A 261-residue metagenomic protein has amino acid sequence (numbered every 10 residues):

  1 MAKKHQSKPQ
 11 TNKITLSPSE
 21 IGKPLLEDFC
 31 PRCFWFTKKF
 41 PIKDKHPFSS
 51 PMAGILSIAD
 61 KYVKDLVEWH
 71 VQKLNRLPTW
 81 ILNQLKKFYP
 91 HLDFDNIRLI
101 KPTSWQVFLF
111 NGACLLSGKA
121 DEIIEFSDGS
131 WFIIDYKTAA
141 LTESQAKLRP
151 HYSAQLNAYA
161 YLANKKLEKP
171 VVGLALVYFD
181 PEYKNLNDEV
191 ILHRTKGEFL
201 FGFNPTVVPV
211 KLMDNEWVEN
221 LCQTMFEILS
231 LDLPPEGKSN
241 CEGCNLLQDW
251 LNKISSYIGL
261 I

Functional and structural regions predicted by a protein language model:
M1-F126, S130, L260-I261: Metal-dependent nuclease catalytic cores that hydrolyze phosphodiester bonds in DNA/RNA, characterized by
M1-Q6, K13-I14, P18-S19, K165-I261: Metal-dependent nuclease catalytic regions and adjoining charged, substrate-binding loops involved in nucleic-acid end
D28-C30, D135, L247: Residue-level detector of functionally special positions within alpha-helical transmembrane segments of multi-pass
W35, K39-F40, Q72, T138-L141 (+4 more regions): Hydrophobic/aromatic-lined pockets within catalytic cores
W35, K43-D44, L141-S144, E182-N187 (+1 more regions): Short catalytic/ligand-binding loop motif for oxyanion handling, primarily in non-cytosolic enzymes, centered on
L66-H70, A158, L162, T224: Amphipathic alpha-helical segments that form well-ordered structural scaffolds and often line/cohere around active
L99-N220: Mg2+/Mn2+-dependent nuclease catalytic core
